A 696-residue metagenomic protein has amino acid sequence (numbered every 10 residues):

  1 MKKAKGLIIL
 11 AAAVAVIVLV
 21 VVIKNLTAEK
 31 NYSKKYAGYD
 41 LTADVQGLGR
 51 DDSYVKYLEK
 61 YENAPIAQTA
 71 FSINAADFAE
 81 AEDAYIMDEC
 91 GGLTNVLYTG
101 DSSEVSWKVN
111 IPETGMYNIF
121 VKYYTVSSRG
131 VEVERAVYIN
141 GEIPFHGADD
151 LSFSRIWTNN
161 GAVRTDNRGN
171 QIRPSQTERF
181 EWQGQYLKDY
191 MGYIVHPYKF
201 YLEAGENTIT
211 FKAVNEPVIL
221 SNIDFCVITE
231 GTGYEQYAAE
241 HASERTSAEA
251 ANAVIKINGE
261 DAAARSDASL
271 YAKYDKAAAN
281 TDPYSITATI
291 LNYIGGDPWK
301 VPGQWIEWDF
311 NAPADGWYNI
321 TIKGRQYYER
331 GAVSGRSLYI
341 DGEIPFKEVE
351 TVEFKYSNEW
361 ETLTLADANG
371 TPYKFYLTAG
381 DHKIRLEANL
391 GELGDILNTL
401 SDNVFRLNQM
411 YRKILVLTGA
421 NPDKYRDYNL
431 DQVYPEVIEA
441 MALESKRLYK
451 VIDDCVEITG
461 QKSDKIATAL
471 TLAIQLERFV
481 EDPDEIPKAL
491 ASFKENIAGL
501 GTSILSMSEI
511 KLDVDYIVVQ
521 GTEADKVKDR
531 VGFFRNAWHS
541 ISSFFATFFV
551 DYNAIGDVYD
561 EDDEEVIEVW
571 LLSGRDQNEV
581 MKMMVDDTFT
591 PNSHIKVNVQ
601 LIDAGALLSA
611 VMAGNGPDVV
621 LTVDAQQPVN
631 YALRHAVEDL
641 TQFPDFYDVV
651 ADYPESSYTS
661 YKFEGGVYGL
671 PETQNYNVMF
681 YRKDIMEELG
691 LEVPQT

Functional and structural regions predicted by a protein language model:
K3-V518, T522: Extracytoplasmic
Y271, D576-V580, M679: Short, solvent-exposed loop/turn elements at domain surfaces
G499-G556: Extracytoplasmic ectodomains of secretory-pathway proteins
G532, N598-I602, T641-P644, K662-T696: Helix-loop-helix "hinge/cap" segment bordering the ligand-binding cleft or interdomain interface
F549-E568, E664-G665: Immediate post-signal peptide segment of exported/extracytoplasmic ligand-binding proteins
E564-E568, L572-V629: Early extracytoplasmic/lumenal segment of secretory-pathway proteins
A604-E638, A651-Y668: Pocket-flanking alpha-helical
